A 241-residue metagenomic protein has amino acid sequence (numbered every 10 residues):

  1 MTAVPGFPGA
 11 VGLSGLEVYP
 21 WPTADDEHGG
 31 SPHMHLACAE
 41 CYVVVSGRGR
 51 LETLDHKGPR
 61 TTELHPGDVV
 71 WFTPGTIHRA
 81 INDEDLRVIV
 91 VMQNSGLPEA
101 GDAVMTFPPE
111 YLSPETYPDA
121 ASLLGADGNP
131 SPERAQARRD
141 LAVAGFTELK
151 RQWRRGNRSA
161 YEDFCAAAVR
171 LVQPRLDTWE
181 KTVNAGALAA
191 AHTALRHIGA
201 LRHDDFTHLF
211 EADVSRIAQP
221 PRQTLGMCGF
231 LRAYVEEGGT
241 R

Functional and structural regions predicted by a protein language model:
T2, G15-H35: Conserved short histidine dyad/triad with adjacent acidic residue
E27-V43, K57-G58: A short beta-loop-beta micro-motif enriched in histidine and acidic residues
L36-L51, V91-S95: Short, conserved beta-strand element in jelly-roll/cupin
L54-G75: Short acidic-glycine-tyrosine-enriched beta hairpin
L64, T76-I77, I81-I89, N94-P108 (+3 more regions): Acidic/histidine-enriched, beta-strand-rich ligand/metal-binding domains
D85-N157: Double-stranded beta-helix
A126-D205: An accessory alpha-helical subdomain
E180-R241: C-terminal non-catalytic accessory extensions
